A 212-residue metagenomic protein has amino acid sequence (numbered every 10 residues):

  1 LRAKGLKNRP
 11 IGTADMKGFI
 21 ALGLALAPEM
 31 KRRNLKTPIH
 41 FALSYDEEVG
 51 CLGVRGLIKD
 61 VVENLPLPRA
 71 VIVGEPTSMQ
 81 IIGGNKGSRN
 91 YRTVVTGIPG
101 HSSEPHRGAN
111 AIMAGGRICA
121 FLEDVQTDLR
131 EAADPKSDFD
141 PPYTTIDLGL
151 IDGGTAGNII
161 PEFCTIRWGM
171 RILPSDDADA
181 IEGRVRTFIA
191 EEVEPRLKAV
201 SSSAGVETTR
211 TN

Functional and structural regions predicted by a protein language model:
L1-T13, M30-L35: Acidic/His- and Gly-rich active-site-bordering loop/insert found across diverse amide/peptide-bond hydrolases
L6-I20, E48, A109-I112: Short, conserved micro-motifs enriched in small and acidic residues
R9, I72, D147: Conserved Rossmann-like nucleotide-binding pocket used by diverse enzymes that bind dinucleotide cofactors
M16-K86, N90: Acidic/histidine-rich catalytic neighborhood of metal-dependent amide-processing enzymes
R92-N212: Metal-dependent amide/peptide-bond hydrolase catalytic core, centered on the "pita-bread" metallohydrolase fold
